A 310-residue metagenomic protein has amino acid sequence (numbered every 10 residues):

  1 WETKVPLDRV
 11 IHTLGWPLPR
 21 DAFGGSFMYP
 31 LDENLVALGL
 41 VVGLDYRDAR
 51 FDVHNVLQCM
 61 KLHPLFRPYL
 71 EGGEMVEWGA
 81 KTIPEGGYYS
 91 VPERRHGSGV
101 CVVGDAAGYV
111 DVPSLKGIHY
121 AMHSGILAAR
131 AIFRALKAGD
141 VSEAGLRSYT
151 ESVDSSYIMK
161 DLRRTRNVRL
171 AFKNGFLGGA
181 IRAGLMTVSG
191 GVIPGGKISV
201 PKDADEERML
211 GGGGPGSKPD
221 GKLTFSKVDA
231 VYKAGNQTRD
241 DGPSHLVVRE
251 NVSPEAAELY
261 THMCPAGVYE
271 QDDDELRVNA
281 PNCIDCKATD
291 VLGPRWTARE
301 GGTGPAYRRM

Functional and structural regions predicted by a protein language model:
W1-R9, S148: Central beta-strand plus flanking loop segment that forms part of the substrate or channel wall within the catalytic
H12-P19, S90-P92: Short Gly/Pro-enriched turn/cap motifs at secondary-structure boundaries
L18-G79, H119, A138, T150: Conserved FAD/dinucleotide-binding core of flavoprotein oxidoreductases
K81-V112, D229-M263, E270: FAD-binding beta-loop-beta segment adjacent to the flavin cofactor pocket
H96, V102-Y109, I118-I132, G145 (+3 more regions): Extended, hydrophobic alpha-helical segments in both membrane/secreted and soluble proteins
G108-S114, I126-L177, N279, G301 (+1 more regions): Active-site-proximal substrate-binding core of FAD-dependent oxidoreductases
F172-K222: C-terminal auxiliary extensions adjacent to catalytic cores
A257-R309: Iron-sulfur cluster-binding cysteine motifs and their immediate structural context in ferredoxin-like electron-transfer
